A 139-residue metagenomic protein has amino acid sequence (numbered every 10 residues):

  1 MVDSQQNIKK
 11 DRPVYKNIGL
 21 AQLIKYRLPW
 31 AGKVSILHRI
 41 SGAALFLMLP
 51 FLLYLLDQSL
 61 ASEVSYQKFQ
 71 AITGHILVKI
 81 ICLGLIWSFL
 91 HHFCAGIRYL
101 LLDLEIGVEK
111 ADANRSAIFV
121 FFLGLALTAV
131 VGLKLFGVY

Functional and structural regions predicted by a protein language model:
M1-Y139: Membrane-embedded alpha-helical bundles that constitute the cytochrome b-like, heme-associated redox core of multi-pass
